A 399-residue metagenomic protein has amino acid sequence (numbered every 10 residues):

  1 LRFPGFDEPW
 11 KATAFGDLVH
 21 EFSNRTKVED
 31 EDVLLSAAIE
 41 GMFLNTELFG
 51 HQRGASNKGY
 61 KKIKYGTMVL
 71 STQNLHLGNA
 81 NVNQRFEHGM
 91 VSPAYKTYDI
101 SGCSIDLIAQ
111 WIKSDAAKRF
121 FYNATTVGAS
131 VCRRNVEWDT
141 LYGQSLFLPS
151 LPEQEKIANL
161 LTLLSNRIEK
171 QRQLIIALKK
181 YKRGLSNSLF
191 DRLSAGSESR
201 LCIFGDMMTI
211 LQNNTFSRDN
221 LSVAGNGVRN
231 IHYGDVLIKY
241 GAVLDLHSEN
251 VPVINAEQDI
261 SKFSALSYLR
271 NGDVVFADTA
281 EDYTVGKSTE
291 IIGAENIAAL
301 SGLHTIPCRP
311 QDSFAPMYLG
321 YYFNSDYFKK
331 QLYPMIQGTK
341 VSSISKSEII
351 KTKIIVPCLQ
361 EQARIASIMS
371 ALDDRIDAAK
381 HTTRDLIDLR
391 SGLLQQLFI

Functional and structural regions predicted by a protein language model:
L1, T13, D115, D139 (+5 more regions): Structural detector for helix-capping/boundary residues
L1-K11, G143-R200, K351-T352, Q360-I399: Amphipathic alpha-helical segments with low aromatic content
R2-T26, R192-N220, K351, V356: Non-catalytic DNA-recognition/assembly elements of restriction-modification systems
G16-K27, E31-Y65, V91, G205-V223 (+1 more regions): Sequence-specific dsDNA recognition surfaces
E47, G59-A117, S130, H232-V236 (+1 more regions): A short beta-sheet element
G54-N57, S130, T162, S217-R218 (+4 more regions): Short, solvent-exposed loop/turn positions at domain surfaces that link secondary-structure elements or cap domain
Q73, G89-A94, G128-P152, R218 (+4 more regions): A short glycine-rich beta-alpha junction/loop motif
A117-N123, F328-Q331: Periplasmic-binding protein-like
